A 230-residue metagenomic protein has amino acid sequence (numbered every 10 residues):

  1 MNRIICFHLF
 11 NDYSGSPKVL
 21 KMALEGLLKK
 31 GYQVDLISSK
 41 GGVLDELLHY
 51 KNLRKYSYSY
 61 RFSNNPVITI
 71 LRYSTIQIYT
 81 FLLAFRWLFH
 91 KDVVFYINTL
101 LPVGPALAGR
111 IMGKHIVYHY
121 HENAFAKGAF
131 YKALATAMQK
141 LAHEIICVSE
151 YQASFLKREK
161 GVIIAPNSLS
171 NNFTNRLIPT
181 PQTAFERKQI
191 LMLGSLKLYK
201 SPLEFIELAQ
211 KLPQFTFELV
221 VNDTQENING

Functional and structural regions predicted by a protein language model:
F10, L28-K30, V34-I70: Conserved nucleotide-sugar phosphate-binding/catalytic loop shared by glycosyltransferases and other
D12, V103, M112-F130, N171: A short, histidine- and acid-enriched strand-loop-helix "catalytic/donor-clamping" loop that lines the nucleotide-sugar
G15-L28, G42-L47, L134: Short amphipathic alpha-helix
G15-M22, K197-K211: A conserved mid-protein helix/loop that constitutes part of the nucleotide-sugar donor-binding site
L36-V43, L193, T216-G230: Glycosyltransferase donor-sugar binding loop
Y56, K140-R176: Donor nucleotide-sugar binding/catalytic pocket of nucleotide-sugar-dependent glycosyltransferases
I76-T80, V94-M112: An aromatic- and histidine-rich active-site surface loop
L88, V117-I146, S154-K157: A conserved, positively charged/aromatic
